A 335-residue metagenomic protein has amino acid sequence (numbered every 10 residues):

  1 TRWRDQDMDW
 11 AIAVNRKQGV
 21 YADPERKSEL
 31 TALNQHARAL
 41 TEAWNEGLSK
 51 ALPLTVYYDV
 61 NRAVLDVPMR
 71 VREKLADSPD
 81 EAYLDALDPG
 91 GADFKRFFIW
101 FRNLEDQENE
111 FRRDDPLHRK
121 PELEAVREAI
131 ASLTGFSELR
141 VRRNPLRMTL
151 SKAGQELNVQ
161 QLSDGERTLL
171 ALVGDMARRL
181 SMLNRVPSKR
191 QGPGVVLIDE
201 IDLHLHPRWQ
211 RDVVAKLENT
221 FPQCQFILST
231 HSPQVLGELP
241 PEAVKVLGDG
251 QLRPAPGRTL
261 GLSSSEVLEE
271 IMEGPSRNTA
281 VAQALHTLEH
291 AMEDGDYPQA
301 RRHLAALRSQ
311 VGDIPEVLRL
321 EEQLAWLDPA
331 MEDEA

Functional and structural regions predicted by a protein language model:
T1-K95, T287, M292, G312-A335: P-loop NTPase switch/coupling surface
W3, P79-L169, G174-Q191: Extended helical coiled-coil dimerization/tether regions that scaffold and oligomerize large DNA-maintenance assemblies
A32-H36, H118-A125, T168, W209 (+2 more regions): Soluble or luminal CAZymes and related metallo-dependent hydrolases
N45, A215, N219-F221, Q234-A335: RecA-like P-loop NTPase motor core
L52-T55, E81, E124, R167-L170 (+5 more regions): Non-catalytic, well-ordered alpha-helical scaffold segments
L65, R70-R72, F111-R112, G274-R277: Short, polar/flexible loop-turn hinges at active-site or ligand-entry regions and domain interfaces
R70, R142-N144, A280-A284: Short coil/turn segments at secondary-structure boundaries
R143, R147-S276: Switch/communication elements of ASCE P-loop NTPase nucleotide-binding domains
